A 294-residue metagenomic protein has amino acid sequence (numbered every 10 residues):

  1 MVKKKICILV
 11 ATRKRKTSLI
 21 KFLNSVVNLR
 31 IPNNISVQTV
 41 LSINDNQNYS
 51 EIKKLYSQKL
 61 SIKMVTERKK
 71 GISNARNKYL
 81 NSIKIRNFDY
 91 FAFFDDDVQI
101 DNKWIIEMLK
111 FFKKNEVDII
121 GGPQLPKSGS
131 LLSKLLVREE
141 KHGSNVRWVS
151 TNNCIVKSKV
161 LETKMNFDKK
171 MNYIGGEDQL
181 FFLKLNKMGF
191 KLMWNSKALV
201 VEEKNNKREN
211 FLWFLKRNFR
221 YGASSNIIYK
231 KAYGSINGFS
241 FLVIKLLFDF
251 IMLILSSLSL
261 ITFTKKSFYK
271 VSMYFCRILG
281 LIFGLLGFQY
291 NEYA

Functional and structural regions predicted by a protein language model:
R15, V40-I52, V98: A conserved acidic beta->alpha catalytic loop
R15-R30: Short, well-formed alpha-helical segments that are part of the catalytic scaffolds of diverse glycosyltransferases
E67-R86: Glycine-rich, basic loop-to-helix element that forms the pyrophosphate-binding segment of sugar-nucleotide handling
F88-Q99: Short beta-strand-to-loop acidic/aromatic patch adjacent to the donor-nucleotide binding site
K103-L132: Conserved donor NDP-sugar-binding/catalytic core segment of glycosyltransferases
Y173-L183: Acidic donor-binding loop at a coil-to-helix junction in glycosyltransferase catalytic cores that engages
K191, N195-W213, S224-I228: Active-site donor/metal-binding and catalytic loop motifs of nucleotide-sugar-dependent glycosylation enzymes
K216-A223, Y233-A294: Non-catalytic, C-terminal membrane-associated alpha-helical segments of glycosyltransferases
